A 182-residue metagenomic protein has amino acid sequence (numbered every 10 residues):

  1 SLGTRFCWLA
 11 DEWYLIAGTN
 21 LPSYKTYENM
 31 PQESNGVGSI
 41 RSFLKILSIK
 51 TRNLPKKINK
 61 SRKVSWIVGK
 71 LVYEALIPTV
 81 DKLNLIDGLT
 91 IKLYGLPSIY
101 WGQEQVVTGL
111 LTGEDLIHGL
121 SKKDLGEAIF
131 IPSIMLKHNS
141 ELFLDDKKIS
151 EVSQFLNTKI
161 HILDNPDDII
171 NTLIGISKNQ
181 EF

Functional and structural regions predicted by a protein language model:
S1-F182: Auxiliary Fe-S-binding modules of radical SAM enzymes
